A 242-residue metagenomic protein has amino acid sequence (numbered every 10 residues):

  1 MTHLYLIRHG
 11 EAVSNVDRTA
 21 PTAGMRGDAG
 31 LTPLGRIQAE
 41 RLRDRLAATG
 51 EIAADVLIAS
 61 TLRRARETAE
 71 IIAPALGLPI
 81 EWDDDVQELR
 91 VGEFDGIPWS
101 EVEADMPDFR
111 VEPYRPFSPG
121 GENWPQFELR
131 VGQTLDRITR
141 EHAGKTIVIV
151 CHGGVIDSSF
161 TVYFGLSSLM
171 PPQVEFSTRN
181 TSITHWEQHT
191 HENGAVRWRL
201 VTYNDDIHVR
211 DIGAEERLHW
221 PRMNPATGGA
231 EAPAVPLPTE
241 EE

Functional and structural regions predicted by a protein language model:
T2, L89-S100, V162-E242: Acidic, low-complexity terminal tails and accessory targeting/binding regions of phosphate-metabolizing enzymes
T2-H3, R8-L78: Active-site-proximal alpha-helix that buttresses catalytic centers in soluble enzyme cores
L4, K145-G154: Generic beta-sheet signal
V13-T22, G96-D108: Short, flexible, mixed-charge acidic loops at enzyme active sites
T49-A53, I138-K145: Glycine-rich phosphate-binding loop signature in dinucleotide/nucleotide-binding domains
A59-S60, L129, V150-C151: Short beta-strand scaffold positions
T61, L78-F94: A short, structured active-site edge motif that brings together acidic residues
P107-Q126, P225-A230: Short glycine/proline- and acidic residue-enriched helix-loop micro-motifs that form flexible lids or anion-recognition
